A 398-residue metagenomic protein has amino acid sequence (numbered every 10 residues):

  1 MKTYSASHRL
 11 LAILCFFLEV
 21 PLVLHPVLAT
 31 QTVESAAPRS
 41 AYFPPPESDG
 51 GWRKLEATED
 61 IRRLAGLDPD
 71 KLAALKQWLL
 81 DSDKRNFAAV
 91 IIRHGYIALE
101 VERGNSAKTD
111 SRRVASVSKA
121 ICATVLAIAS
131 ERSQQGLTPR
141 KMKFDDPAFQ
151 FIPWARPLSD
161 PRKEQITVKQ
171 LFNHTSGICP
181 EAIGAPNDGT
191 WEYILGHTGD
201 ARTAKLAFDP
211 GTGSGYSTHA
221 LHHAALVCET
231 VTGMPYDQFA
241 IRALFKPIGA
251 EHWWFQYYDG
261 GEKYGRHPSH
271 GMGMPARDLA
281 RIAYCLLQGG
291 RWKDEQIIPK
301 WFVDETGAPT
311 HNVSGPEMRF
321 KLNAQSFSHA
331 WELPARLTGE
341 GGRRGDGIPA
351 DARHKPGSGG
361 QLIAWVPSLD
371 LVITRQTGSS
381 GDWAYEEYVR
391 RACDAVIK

Functional and structural regions predicted by a protein language model:
V33, A352-K398: Structured C-terminal helix/loop/strand segments within mature extracytoplasmic catalytic/sensor domains
G51-H94: Beta-lactamase-like hydrolase cores
L75, Y96-V101, F149-Q150, N173 (+2 more regions): Short, charged, amphipathic alpha-helices and their helix-cap/turn boundaries
K76-A107, A364, D370-T374: A short, well-structured edge-of-sheet supersecondary motif
G95, R112-F144, A224-C228, L279-L286 (+1 more regions): Active-site SXXK
R132-I178, T230-H270, M274: Active-site helix/loop module of the DD-peptidase/beta-lactamase fold, centered on the serine-lysine SxxK catalytic
H174, A220-V227, G271-W292, Q361-Q376: Active-site-proximal alpha-helical segments within enzyme catalytic domains
E251-H252, Y257, A308-V372: Active-site Gly/Thr loop motif
